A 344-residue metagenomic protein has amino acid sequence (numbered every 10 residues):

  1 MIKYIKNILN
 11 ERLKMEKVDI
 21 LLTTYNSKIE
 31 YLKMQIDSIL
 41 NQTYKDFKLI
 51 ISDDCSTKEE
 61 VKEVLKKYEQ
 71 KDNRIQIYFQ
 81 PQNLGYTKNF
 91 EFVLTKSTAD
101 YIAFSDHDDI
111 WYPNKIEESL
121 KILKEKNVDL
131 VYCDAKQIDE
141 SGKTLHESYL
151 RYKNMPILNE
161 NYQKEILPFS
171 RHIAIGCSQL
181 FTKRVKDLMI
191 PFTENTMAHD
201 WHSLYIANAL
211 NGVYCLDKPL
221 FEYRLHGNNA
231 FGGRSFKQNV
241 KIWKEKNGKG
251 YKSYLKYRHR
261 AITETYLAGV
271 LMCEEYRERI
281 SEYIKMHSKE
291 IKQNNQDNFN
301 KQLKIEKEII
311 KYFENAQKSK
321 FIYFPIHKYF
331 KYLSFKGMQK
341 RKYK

Functional and structural regions predicted by a protein language model:
Y4, P168-S170, T196-M197, V213 (+1 more regions): C-terminal subregions of glycosyltransferases and related glycan-biosynthesis enzymes
Y4-Q238: Nucleotide-sugar donor-binding/catalytic module of glycosyltransferases that assemble extracellular/cell-envelope
